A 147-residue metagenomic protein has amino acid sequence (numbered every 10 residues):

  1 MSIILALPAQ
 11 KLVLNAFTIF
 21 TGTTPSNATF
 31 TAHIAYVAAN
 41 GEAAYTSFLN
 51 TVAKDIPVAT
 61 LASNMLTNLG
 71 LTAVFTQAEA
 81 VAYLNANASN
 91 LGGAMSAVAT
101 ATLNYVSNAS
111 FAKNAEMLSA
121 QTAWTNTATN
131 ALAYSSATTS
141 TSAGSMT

Functional and structural regions predicted by a protein language model:
M1-T147: Substrate/cofactor-recognition hotspot
